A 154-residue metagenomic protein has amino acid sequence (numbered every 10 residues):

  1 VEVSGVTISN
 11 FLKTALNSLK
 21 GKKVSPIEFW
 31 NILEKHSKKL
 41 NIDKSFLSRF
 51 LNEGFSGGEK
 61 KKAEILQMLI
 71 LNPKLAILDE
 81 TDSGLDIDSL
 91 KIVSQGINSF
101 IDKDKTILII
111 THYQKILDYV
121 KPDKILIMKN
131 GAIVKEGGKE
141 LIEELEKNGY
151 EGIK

Functional and structural regions predicted by a protein language model:
S4-G21, I32: Q-loop/switch helix immediately C-terminal to the Walker
E64-I65: Hydrophobic anchor residue at the start of the ABC signature
M68-L69: ABC ATPase C-loop
N72: Conserved catalytic motifs of ABC-family nucleotide-binding domains
E80-T81, D88: Walker B catalytic motif
L90-K103: Helical segment within the ABC ATPase nucleotide-binding domain
D104-H112: Conserved H-loop
Y119, K124, M128, A132-K154: Conserved beta-strand-loop-alpha-helix hinge in the C-terminal portion of ABC ATPase nucleotide-binding domains
